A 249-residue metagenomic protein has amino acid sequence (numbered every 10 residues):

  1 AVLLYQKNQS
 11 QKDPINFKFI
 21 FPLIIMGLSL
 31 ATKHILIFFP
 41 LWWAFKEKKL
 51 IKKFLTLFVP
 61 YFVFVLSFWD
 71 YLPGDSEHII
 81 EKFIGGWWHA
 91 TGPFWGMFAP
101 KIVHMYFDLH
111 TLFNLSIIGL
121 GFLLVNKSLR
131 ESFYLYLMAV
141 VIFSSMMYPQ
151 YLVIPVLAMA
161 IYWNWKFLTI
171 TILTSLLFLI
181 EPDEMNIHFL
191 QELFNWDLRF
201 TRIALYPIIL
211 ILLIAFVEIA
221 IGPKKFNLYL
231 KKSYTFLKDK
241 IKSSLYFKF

Functional and structural regions predicted by a protein language model:
V2-K7, L41-K46, A160-W165, I214-E218: Hydrophobic transmembrane alpha-helices
V2-L3, I35-F38, P60, L157-I161 (+1 more regions): Alpha-helical transmembrane segments of multi-pass membrane proteins
V2-P14, A44-Y136, S144, L190-Y206 (+2 more regions): Primarily membrane-embedded glycan-assembly and transfer machineries that use lipid-linked glycans
K18-A44, Y136-F143: Membrane-interface alpha helices of multi-pass inner-membrane proteins
M26-A31, F38-K49, P155-Y162, S175-L176: Hydrophobic transmembrane alpha-helices of multi-pass, membrane-embedded glycosylation machinery
T56-Y61, F133-V140, L157, F167-L179: Central hydrophobic cores of alpha-helical transmembrane segments in multi-pass integral membrane proteins
S144-P155, M185-I187: Membrane-interface catalytic loops of GT-C/OST-like multi-pass glycosylation enzymes that act
W165-F249: Aromatic-enriched
